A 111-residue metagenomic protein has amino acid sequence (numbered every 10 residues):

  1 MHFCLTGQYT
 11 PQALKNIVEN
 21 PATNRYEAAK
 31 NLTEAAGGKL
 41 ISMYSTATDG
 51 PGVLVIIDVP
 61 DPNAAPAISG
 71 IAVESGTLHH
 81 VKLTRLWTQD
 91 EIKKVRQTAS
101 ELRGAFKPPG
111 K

Functional and structural regions predicted by a protein language model:
M1-A35, K39-I41, S45-P51, N63 (+1 more regions): Short S/T/G/P-rich N-terminal loop/turn motif that feeds into the first structured element of a domain
L5-G7, V55, L83: A structural signal for short, well-ordered beta-strand segments
G52-D58: Short cationic amphipathic helices and targeting signals
D58-D90: An amphipathic, aromatic/His-enriched active-site/gating alpha helix that lines ligand/cofactor pockets
